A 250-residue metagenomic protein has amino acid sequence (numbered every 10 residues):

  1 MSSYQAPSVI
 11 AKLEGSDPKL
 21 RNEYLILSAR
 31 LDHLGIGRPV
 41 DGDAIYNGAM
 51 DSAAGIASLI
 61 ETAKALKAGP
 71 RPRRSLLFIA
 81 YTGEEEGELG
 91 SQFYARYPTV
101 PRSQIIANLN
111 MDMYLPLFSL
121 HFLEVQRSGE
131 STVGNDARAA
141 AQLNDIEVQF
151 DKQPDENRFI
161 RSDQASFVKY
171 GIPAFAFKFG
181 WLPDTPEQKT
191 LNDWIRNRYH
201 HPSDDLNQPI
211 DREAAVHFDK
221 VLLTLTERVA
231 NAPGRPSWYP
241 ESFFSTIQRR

Functional and structural regions predicted by a protein language model:
M1, A49-A57, E85-L89, R127-S131 (+2 more regions): Soluble non-cytosolic domains of exported or imported proteins
M1-G48, E61-K64, A68, R73: Soluble metallo-hydrolase cores and metallopeptidase-like ectodomains found primarily in the secretory/periplasmic
S16, G37, E61-G69, Y97 (+4 more regions): Structured segments of extracytoplasmic/periplasmic soluble domains in secreted or envelope-associated proteins
Y24-S28, R73-T82, A107-N110, Y239-E241: Beta-strand segments within the central parallel beta-sheet cores of soluble alpha/beta enzyme folds
R30-I36, D112-P116, R196: Short connector loops/turns at beta-strand edges and beta->alpha or beta->beta junctions
V40-S52, A80, L120-S128, D151-N157 (+1 more regions): Second-shell loop/turn segments in exported
K64, A68, D184-R249: His/Asp/Glu-rich mid-to-C-terminal helical/loop segments that flank catalytic regions of hydrolases
R71, Y81-T190: Metal-dependent peptidase/peptidase-like ectodomains
